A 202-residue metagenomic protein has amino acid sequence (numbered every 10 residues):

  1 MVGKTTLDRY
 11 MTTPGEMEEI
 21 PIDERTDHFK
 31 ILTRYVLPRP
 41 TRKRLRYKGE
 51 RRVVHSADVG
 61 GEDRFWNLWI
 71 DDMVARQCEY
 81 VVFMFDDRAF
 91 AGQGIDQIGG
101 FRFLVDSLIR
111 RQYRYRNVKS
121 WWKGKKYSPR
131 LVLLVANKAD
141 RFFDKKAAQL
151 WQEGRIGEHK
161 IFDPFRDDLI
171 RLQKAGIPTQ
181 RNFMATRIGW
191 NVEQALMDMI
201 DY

Functional and structural regions predicted by a protein language model:
M1-E16: Glycine-rich phosphate-binding P-loop
V2-G3, E62-R64, D87-G92, D140-F143 (+1 more regions): Short acidic, S/G/P-rich loop/turn micro-motifs used as interaction or catalytic elements
T12-V53, D63-W66: Switch I (effector-binding) loop of TRAFAC-class P-loop GTPase G-domains
S56-D58, V81-D87, L104-S107, L134-N137 (+1 more regions): Conserved beta-strand segments of the P-loop GTPase G domain that flank and frequently precede/overlap
W66-R111: Inter-motif core of Ras-like GTPase G domains
Y80-F83, Q112-D140, I170-F183: Conserved beta-strand/loop subsegment of P-loop NTPase cores
I95-K119, W151-L169: Well-ordered, non-membrane alpha-helical segments in soluble/globular domains
R141-Y202: Canonical P-loop GTPase G-domain recognition
